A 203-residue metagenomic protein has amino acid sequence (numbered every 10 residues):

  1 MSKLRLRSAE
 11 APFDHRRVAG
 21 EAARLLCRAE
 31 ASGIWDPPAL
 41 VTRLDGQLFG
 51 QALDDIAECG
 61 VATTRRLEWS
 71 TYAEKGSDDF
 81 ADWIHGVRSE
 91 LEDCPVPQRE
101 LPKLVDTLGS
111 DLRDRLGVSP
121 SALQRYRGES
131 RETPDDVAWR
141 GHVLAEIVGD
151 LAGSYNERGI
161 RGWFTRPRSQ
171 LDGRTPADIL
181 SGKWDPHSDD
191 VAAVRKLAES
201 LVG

Functional and structural regions predicted by a protein language model:
M1-G203: Non-transmembrane "mature" sequence context
